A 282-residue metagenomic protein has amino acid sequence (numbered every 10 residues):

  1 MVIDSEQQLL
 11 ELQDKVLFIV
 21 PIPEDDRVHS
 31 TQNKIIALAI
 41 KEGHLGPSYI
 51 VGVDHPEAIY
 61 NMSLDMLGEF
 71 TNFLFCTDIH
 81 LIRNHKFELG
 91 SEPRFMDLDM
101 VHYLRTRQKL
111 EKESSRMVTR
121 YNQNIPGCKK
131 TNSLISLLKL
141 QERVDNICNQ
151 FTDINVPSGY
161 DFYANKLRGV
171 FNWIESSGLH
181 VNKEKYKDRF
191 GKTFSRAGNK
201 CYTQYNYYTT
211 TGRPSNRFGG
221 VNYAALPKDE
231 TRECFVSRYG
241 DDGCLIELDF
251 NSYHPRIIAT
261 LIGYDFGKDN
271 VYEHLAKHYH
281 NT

Functional and structural regions predicted by a protein language model:
V2-I3, D14, V20-A58, E184-T282: Acidic, glycine-rich two-metal-ion catalytic cores of nucleic acid-processing enzymes
L9-D14, L64-F73, R238-D242: Flexible, charged surface loops at secondary-structure boundaries
I19-V20, T77, M96, L248: Active-site flanking residues adjacent to catalytic metal/cofactor-binding acidic residues
G43-L74, L179: Nucleic-acid-processing active sites and adjacent nucleic-acid-binding tracks, predominantly divalent metal-dependent
G68-L81, E247: Acidic beta-strand-to-loop metal/phosphate-binding motif
R83-N155, L167-S177, N222-T282: Helical catalytic core of nucleic-acid polymerases
G159-T193, A197: Extended, well-ordered alpha-helical scaffold/bundle regions in very large, multi-domain proteins
